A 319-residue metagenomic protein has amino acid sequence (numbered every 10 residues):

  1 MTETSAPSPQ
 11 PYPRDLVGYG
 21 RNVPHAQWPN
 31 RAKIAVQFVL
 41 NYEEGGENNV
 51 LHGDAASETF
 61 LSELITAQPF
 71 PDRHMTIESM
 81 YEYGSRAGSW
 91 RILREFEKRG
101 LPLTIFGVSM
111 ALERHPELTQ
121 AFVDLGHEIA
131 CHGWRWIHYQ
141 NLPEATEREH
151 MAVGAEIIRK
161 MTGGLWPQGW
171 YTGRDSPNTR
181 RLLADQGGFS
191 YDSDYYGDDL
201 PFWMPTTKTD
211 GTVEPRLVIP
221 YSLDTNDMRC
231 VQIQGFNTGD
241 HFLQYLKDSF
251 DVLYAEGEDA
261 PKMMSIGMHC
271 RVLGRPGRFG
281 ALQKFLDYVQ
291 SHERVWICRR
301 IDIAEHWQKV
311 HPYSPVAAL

Functional and structural regions predicted by a protein language model:
T2-L217, L243-I266, V272-L319: Catalytic alpha-helical scaffold of carbohydrate-active enzymes acting on polysaccharides/glycoconjugates
D210-C230: A structural motif
D227-Y245: Binuclear metal-dependent hydrolase catalytic cores centered on His/Asp/Glu-rich metal-binding motifs
